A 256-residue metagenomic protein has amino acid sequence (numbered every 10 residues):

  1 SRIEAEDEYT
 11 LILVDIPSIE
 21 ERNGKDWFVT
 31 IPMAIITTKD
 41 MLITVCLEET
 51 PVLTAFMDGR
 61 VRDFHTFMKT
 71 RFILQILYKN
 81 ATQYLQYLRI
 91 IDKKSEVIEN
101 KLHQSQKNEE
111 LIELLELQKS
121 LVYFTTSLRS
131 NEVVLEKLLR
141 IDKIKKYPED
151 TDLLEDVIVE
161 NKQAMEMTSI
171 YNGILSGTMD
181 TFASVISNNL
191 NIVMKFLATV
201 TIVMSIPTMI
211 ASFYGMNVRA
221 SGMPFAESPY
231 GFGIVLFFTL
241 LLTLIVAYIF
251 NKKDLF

Functional and structural regions predicted by a protein language model:
S1-I141, K146-Y147, L153-D156, E160-M167 (+1 more regions): Peripheral, non-transmembrane regulatory/ligand-interaction domains of membrane transport proteins
V159-F256: Hydrophobic alpha-helical transmembrane segments and their immediately adjacent juxtamembrane loops
